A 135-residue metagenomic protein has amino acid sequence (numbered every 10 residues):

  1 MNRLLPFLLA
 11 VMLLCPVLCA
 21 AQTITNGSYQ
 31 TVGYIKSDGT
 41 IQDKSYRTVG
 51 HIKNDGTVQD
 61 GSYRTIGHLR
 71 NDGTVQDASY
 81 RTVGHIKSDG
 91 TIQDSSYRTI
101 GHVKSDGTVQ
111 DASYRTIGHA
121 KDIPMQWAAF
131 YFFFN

Functional and structural regions predicted by a protein language model:
N2-T48, D55-G56, S62-T65, N71-G73 (+1 more regions): Long terminal segments
